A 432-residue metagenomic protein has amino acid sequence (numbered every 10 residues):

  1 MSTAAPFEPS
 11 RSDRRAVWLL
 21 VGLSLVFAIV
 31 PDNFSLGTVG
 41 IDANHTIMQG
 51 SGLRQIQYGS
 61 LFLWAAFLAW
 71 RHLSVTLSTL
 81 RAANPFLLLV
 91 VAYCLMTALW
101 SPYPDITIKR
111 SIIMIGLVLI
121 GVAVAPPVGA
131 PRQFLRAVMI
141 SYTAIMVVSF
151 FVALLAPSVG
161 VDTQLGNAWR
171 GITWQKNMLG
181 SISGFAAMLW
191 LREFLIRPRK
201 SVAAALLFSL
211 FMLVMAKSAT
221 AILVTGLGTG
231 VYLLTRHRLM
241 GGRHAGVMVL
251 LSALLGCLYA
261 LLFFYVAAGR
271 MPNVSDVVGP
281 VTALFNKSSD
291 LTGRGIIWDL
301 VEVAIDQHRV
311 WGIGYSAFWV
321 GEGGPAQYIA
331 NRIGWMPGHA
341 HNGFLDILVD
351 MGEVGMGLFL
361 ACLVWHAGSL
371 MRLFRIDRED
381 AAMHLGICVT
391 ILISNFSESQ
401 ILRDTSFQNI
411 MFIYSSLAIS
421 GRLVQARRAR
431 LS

Functional and structural regions predicted by a protein language model:
M1-L95, P126-I140, E193-K200, R243-V247 (+3 more regions): Transmembrane signal-anchor hairpin modules in multi-pass inner-membrane enzymes, especially those that act on
M48-L68, I108-I120, M178-A187, L223-G230 (+2 more regions): Membrane-embedded alpha-helical segments of multi-pass membrane proteins, especially the transmembrane helices
L61-A65, V91-M96, Q133-Q164, T173-R238 (+4 more regions): Alpha-helical transmembrane segments of multi-pass inner-membrane proteins
L99-I108, V214-M215, S397-R403: Membrane-interface helix caps and helix-loop-helix hairpins in membrane proteins
P126, K200-S201, A253, D350-L392 (+1 more regions): Hydrophobic transmembrane alpha-helices and their immediate junctions
F151-A156, L233-F285, E302-Q307, Y315: A membrane-periplasm/extracellular boundary helix in multi-pass inner-membrane enzymes that assemble envelope glycans
T282-D299, V303-Q307, W311-M351: Long extracytoplasmic/lumenal interhelical loops at the membrane interface of multi-pass membrane proteins
A381-S432: Transmembrane alpha-helices of multi-pass inner-membrane enzymes
